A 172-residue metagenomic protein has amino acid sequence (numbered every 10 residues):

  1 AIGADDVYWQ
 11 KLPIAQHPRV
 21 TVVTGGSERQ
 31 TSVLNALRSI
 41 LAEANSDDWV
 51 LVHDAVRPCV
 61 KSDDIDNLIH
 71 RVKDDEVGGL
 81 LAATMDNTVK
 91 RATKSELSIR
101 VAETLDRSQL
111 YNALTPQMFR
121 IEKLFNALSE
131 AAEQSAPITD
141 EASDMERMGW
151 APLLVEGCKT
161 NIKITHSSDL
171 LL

Functional and structural regions predicted by a protein language model:
A1-D47: Conserved N-terminal catalytic core of the sugar/cofactor nucleotidyltransferase
V20-T21, Y111, L153, I162-K163: Structural signal for short hydrophobic segments within the conserved structured cores of catalytic domains across
R29-Q30, R57-C59, I162-K163: Short, small-residue-enriched loops and turns at beta-alpha junctions that line or gate enzyme active sites
V50-L51: Short aromatic/hydrophobic "clamp" motif used to bind/position activated sugar donors
C59-V155: Conserved core of the sugar-phosphate nucleotidyltransferase
D140-A142, K159-N161, D169-L172: SAM-dependent methyltransferases
